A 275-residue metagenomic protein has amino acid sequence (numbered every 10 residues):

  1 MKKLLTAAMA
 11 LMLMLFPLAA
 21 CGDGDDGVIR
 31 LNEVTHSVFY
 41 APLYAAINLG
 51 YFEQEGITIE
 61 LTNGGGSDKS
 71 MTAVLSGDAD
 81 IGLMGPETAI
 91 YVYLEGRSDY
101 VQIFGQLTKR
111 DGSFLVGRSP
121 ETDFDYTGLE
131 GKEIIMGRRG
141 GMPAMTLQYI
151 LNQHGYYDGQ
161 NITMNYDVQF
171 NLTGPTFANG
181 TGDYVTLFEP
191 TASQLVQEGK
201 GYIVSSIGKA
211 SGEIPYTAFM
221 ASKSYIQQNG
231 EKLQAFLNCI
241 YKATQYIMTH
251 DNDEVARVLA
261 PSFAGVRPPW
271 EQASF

Functional and structural regions predicted by a protein language model:
M1-V28: Short, low-complexity disordered leader/linker segments with a strong preference for bacterial N-terminal type II
G24, T217, F236: Glycine-rich, positively charged active-site loop/lid region within alpha/beta enzyme cores that binds and organizes
G27-Q169, T176, D183-E189, K200 (+2 more regions): Short, glycine-/small- and polar/acidic-enriched structural segments that line small-molecule recognition paths
F114-V116, A218-A221, Y225-I226: Short glycine- and hydrophobic/aromatic-rich loop-to-beta-strand nucleating segment in the catalytic cores
K132-G137, N179-G182, S224-Q227, K242-M248: Second-shell loop/turn segments in exported
T191-A192, K209-S211, Y225-I226: Short, catalytically relevant binding-site loops at active-site mouths
L195: Short helix- or helix-capping micro-motifs that position conserved polar/aromatic residues at function-defining sites
Q227-F275: Secondary-structure end/capping motifs
